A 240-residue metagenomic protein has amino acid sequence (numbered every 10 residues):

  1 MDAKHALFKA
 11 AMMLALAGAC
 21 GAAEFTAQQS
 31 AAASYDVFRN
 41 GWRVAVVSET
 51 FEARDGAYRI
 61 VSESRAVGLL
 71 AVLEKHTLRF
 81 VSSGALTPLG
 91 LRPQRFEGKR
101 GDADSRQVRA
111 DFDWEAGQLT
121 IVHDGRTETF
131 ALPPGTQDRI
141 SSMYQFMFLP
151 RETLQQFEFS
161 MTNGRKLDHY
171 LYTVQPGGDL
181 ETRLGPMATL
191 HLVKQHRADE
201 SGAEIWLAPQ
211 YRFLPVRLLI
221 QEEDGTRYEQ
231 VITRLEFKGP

Functional and structural regions predicted by a protein language model:
M1-M12: Bacterial N-terminal signal peptides that target proteins for export
A17-A22: N-terminal signal peptide c-region/cleavage motif recognized by signal peptidases
A23-W114, L149-P240: Acidic, serine/threonine-rich low-complexity disordered tracts
A103-M147: Hydrophobic, well-structured mid-protein blocks that either form specific transmembrane helices
